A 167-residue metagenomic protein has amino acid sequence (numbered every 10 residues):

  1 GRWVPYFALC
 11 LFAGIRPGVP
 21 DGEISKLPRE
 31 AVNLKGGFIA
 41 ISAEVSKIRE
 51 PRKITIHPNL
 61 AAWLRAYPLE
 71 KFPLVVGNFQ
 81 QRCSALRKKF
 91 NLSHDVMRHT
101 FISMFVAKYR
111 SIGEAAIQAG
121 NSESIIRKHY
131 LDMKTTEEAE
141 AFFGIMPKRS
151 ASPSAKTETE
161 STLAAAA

Functional and structural regions predicted by a protein language model:
G1-P17, D21, R98, A167: Basic, Lys/Arg- and aromatic-enriched nucleic-acid-binding interface segment
R2, F79-Q80, R87-Y109, A119: Short basic/aromatic active-site micro-motif
L9-L27, K108-R110, A119-N121: A short, glycine-centered helix-capping/turn motif at helix boundaries that positions DNA-contacting or catalytic
E23, R82, L86, Q118 (+1 more regions): Residues in the recognition helix of alpha-helical DNA-binding motifs
A31-F38, N91, R110-H129: Short, polar N-cap/turn motifs at the start of nucleic acid-interacting alpha helices
G36, S46, P58-L60, I125-K128 (+1 more regions): C-terminal secondary-structure termini that scaffold catalytic or DNA-interacting sites
G36, V45, E50, T55-N91 (+1 more regions): Active-site/catalytic core of tyrosine-dependent DNA strand-transfer enzymes
